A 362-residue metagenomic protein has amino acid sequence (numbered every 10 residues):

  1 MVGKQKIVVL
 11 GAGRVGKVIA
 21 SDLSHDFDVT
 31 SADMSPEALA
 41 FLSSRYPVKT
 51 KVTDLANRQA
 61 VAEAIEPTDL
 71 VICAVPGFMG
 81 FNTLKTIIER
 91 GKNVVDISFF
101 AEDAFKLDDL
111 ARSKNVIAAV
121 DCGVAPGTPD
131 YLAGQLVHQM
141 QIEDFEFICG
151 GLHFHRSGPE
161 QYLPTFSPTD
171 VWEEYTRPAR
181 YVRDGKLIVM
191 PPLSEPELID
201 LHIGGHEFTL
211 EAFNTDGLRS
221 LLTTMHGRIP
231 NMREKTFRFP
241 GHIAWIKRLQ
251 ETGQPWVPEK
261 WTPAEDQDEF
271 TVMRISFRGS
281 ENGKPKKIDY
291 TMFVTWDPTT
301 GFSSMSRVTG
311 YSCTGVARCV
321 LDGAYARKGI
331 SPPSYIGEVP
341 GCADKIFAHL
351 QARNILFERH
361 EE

Functional and structural regions predicted by a protein language model:
K4, H138-E362: C-terminal catalytic/substrate-binding lobe primarily of soluble NAD(P)-dependent oxidoreductases
I7-G11: Conserved N-terminal Rossmann-fold NAD(P)-binding element of oxidoreductases
G16-K17: N-terminal Rossmann-fold NAD(P) dinucleotide-binding loop
S31-M34: Conserved acidic E/D residue at the C-terminus of a beta-strand in Rossmann-like folds
P36-A38, A101: Helix N-cap at the beta1-alpha1 junction of Rossmann-like dinucleotide-binding domains, i.e., the first residues
L55-P67: Conserved Rossmann-fold cofactor-binding substructure of NAD(P)-dependent oxidoreductases
L70-T86, F100-A104: Beta-loop-alpha module in the N-terminal Rossmann-like domain of NAD(P)-dependent dehydrogenases, especially those
I97-V120: Rossmann-fold NAD(P)-binding glycine/threonine-rich loop
